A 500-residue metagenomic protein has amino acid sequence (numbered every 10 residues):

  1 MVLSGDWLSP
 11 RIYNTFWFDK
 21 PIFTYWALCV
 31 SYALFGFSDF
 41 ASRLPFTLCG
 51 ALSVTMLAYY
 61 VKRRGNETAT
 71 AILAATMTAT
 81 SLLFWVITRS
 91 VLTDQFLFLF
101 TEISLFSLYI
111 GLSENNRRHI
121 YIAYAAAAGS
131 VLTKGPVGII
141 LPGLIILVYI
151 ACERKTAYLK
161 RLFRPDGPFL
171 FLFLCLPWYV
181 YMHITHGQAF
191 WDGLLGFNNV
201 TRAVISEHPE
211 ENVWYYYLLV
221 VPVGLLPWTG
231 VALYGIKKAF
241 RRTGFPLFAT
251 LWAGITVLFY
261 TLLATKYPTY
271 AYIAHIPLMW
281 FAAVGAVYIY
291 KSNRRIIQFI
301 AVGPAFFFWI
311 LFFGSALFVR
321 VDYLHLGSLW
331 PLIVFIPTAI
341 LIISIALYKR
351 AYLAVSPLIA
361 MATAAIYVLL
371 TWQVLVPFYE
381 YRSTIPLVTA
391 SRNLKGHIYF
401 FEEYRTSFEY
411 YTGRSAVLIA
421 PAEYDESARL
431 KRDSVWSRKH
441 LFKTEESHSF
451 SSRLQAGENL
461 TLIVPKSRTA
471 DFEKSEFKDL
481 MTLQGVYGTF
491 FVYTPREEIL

Functional and structural regions predicted by a protein language model:
M1-I296, F312: Membrane-integral, polyisoprenol-dependent glycosyltransferases of the GT-C/oligosaccharyltransferase superfamily
Y121, G235-L500: Membrane-embedded architecture of ER/inner-membrane glycosylation machinery
